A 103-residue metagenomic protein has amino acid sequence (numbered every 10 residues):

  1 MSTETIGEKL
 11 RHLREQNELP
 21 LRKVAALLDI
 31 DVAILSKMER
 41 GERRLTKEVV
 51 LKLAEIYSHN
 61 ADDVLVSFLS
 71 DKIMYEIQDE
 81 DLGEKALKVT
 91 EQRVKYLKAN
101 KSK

Functional and structural regions predicted by a protein language model:
M1-Q16: A short, Lys/Arg-rich alpha-helix, primarily the initiator
L10, L21, V32, K47-V50: Helix-turn-helix DNA-binding elements, focusing on the entry/boundary residues of the two helices that contact DNA
L13, L27, M38, S67: Residues in the recognition helix of alpha-helical DNA-binding motifs
R14, A25, A54: The alpha-helix within a helix-turn-helix
E18-K37: Short alpha-helical DNA-recognition segment
T46-D63: DNA major-groove recognition helix of helix-turn-helix/homeodomain DNA-binding modules
A61, L65-K103: Interfacial/linker helices and their anchor residues that mediate assembly or domain coupling
